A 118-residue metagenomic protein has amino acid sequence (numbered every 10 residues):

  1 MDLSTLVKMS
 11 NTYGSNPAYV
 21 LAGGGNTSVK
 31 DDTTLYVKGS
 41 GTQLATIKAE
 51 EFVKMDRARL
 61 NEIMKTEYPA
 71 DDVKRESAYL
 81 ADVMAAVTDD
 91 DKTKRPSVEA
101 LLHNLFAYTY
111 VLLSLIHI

Functional and structural regions predicted by a protein language model:
S4-V83, P96, L105: N-terminal low-complexity or amphipathic/hydrophobic leaders
T88, K92-S114: Hydrophobic alpha-helical hairpins/lids featuring a short glycine-rich hinge
I116-I118: Conserved small/polar residues in nucleotide/adenosyl-binding loops
